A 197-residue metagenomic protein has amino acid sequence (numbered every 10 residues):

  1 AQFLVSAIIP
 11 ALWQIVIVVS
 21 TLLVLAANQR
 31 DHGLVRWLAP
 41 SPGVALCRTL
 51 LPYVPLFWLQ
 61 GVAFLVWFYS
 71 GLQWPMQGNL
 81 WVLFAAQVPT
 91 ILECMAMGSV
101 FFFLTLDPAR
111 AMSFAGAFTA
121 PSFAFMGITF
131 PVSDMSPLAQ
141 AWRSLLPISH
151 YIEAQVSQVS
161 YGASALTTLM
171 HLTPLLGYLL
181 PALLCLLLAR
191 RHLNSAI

Functional and structural regions predicted by a protein language model:
A1-V62, F68, G78-N79, T167-T168 (+1 more regions): Transmembrane helix-boundary elements of multi-pass transport/secretion proteins, especially ABC-type permease modules
P55, V66-W67, W74-I197: Membrane-spanning alpha-helical segments of multipass transporters and channels
